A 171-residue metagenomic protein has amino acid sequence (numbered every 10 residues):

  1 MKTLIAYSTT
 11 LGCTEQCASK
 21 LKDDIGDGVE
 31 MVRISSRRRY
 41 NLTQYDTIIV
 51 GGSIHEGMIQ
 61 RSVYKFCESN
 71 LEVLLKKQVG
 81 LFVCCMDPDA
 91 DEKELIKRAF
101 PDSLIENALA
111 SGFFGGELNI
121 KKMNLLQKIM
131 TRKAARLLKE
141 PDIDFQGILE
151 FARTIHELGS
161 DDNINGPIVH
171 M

Functional and structural regions predicted by a protein language model:
M1, T43, E106: Structured loop/turn residues at beta-strand edges in well-structured enzyme cores
K2-G26: N-terminal beta1-alpha1 ligand-phosphate binding loop
A6-S8, V50-G51, F82, F114: Short hydrophobic segments within beta-strands
D24-G28, E56-M171: FMN-binding flavodoxin-like domain, especially the glycine-rich phosphate-binding loop
D27-R38, G52: A short beta-strand-loop structural module common to alpha/beta enzyme folds
Y40-N41, S103: Structural motif
L42-T43, L74: A short, aliphatic-rich alpha-helical micro-motif
D46-T47: Structural motif
